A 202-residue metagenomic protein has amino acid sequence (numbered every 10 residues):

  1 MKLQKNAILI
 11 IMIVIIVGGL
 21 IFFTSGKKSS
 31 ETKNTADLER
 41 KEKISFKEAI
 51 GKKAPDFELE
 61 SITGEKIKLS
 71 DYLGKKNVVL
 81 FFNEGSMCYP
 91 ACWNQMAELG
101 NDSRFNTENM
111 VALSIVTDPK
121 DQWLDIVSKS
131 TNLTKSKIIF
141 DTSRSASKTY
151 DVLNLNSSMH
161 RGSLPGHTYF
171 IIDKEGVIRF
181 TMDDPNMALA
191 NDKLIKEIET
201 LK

Functional and structural regions predicted by a protein language model:
M1-K53: N-terminal targeting signals for export/organelle localization
E58-L59, I171: Hydrophobic beta-strand positions
L69-W93, A97: Short active-site neighborhood of thiol/selenol oxidoreductases, capturing the structured segment around
P90-K148: Structural microenvironment flanking redox-active thiols in thiol-disulfide oxidoreductases
T134-K137, V152-S158, G162-F170: Structural micro-motif
R161-K202: Thiol-/selenol-based redox modules, centered on thioredoxin-like and closely related oxidoreductase domains
